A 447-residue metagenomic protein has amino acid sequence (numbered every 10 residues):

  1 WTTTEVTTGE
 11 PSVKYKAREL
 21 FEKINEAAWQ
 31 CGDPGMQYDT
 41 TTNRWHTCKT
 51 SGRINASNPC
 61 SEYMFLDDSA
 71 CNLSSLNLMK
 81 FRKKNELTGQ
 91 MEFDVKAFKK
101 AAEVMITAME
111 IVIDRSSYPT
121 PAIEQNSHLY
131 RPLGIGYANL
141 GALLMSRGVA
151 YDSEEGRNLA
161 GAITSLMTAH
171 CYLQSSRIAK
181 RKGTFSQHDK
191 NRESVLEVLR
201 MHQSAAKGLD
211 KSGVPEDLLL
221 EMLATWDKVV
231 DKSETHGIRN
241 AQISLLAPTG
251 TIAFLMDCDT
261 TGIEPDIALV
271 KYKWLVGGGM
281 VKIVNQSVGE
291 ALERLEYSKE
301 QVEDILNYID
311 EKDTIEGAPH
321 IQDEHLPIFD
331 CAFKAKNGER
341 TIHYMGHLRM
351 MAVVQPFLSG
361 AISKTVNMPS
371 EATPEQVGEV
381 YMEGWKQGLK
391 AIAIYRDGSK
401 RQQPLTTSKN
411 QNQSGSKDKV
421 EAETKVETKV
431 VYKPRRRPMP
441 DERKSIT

Functional and structural regions predicted by a protein language model:
W1-H46, T50-G52, L87, V149 (+3 more regions): Conserved, charged catalytic cores of large soluble enzymes
T8-Y15, N25, S51, C60-F65 (+10 more regions): Alpha-helix capping and helix-loop boundary segments enriched in small/acidic/polar residues
Y15, W45, E62, L73 (+1 more regions): Conserved phosphate-binding elements of NTP-dependent enzyme cores
A28-R147, D257-L295, H325-A335: Function-dense linear segments that define catalytic or interfacial modules in macromolecule-processing proteins
E62-M64, M109, I113-D114, K180 (+3 more regions): Catalytic alpha/beta core of large soluble enzyme barrels
P132-A150, Q376-L389: Hydrophobic/aromatic-rich, well-ordered segments within soluble, folded domains that form packed cores
Y137-A142, C171-S175, V288, I362 (+1 more regions): Extended, hydrophobic alpha-helical segments in both membrane/secreted and soluble proteins
E221-T235, T406-T447: Short, Gly/Pro- and small/polar-rich lid/capping loops
